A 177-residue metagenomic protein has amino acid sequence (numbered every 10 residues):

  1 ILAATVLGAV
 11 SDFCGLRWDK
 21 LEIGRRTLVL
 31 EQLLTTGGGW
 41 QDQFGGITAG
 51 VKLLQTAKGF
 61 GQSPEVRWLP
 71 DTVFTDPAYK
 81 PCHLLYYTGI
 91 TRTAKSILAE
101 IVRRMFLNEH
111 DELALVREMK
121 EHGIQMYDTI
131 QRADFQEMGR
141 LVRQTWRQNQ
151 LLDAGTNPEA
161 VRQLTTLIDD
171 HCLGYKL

Functional and structural regions predicted by a protein language model:
I1, E22-R26: Glycine- and acidic-rich phosphate- and metal-coordinating loops
I1-L16: DPxDG-like acidic metal-binding loop motif
A3-A4, K20, G38, I47: Short alpha-helical patches at coil-to-helix transitions and adjacent helical residues in well-structured domains
F13-R17, R25-T36, Q43-K176: C-terminal nucleotide
